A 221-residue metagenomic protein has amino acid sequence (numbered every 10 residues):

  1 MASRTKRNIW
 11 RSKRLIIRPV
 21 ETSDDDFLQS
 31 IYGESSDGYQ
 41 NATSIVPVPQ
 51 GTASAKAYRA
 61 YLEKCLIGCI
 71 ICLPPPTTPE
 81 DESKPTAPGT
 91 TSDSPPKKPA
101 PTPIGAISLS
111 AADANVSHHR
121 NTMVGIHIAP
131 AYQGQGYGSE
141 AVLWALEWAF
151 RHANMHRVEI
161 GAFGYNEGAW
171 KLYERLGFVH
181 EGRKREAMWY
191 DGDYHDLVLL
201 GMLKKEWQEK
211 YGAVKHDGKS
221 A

Functional and structural regions predicted by a protein language model:
M1-A57, K205-A221: A short, well-structured alpha-helix characteristic of acyl/acetyltransferase catalytic modules
F27, M123, E140, R157 (+1 more regions): Amphipathic alpha-helical recognition patches that constitute DNA-binding helices
S44-Q133, L203-K205, G218-A221: Acetyl-CoA-dependent GNAT
I128, G134-R151, E167-R175: Conserved acetyl-CoA-binding loop-helix of GNAT-fold acetyltransferases
A129, I160-W170, A187-Y190: Conserved beta-strand-loop-alpha-helix junction that forms the acyl-donor binding cleft
R151-G161: Conserved GNAT acetyl-CoA-binding A-motif
Y173, F178, L200: Conserved active-site tyrosine of GNAT-family acetyltransferases
